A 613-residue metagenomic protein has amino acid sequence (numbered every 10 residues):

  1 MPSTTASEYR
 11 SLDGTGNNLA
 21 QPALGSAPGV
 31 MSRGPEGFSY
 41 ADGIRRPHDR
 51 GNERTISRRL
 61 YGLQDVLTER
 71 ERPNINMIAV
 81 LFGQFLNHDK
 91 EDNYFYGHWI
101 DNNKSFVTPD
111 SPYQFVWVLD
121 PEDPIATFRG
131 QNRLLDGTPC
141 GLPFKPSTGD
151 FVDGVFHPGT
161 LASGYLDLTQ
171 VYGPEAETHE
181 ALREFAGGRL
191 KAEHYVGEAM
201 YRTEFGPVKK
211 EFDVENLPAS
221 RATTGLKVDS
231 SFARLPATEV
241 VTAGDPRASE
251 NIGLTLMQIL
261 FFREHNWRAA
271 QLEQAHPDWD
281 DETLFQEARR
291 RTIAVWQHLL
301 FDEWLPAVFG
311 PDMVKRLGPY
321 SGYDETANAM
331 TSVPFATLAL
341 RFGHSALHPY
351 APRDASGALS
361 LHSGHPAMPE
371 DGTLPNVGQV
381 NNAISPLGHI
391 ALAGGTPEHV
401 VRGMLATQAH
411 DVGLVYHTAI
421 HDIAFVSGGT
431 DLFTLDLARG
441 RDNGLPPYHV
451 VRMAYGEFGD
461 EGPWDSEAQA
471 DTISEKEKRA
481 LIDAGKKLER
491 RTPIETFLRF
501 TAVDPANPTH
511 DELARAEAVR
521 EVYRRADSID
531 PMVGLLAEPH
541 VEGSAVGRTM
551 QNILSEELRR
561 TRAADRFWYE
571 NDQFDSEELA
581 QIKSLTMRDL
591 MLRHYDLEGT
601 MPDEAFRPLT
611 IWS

Functional and structural regions predicted by a protein language model:
M1-W267, Q271, R290, A294-T434 (+6 more regions): N-terminal accessory/cap region of cofactor-dependent oxidoreductases and related radical enzymes
A269-L284, D436-A438, N443, R452-D460: N-terminal leader/propeptide and maturation segments of large enzyme subunits in energy/redox metabolism and hydrolases
L284-R290: Alpha-helical scaffold segments that form or flank carboxylate-/histidine-based iron centers
S466-E467: Long, low-complexity intrinsically disordered regions of secretory-pathway proteins
